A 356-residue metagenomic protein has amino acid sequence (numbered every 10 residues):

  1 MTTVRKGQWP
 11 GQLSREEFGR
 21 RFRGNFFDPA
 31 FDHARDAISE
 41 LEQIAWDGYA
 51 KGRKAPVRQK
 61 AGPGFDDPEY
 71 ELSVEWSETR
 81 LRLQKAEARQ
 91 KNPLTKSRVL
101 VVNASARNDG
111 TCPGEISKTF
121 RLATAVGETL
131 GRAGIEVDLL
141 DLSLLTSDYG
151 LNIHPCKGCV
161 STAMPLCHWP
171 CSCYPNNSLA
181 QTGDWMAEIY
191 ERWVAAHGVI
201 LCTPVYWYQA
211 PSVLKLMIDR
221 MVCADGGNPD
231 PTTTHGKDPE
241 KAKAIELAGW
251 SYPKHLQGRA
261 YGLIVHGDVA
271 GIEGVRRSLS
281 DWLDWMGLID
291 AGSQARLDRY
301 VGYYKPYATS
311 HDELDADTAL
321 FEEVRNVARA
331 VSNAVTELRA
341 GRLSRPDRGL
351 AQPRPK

Functional and structural regions predicted by a protein language model:
T2-S97, A104, F120, T124 (+2 more regions): Glycine-rich phosphate/pyrophosphate-binding loop and the adjoining helix
T3-G52, E75-R82, E87, S172-M286: Helix-loop-strand module that forms the ligand-binding subsite of alpha/beta enzymes
S97-I116: Short glycine-rich His-centered loop
V102-A104, L140, I264: Short hydrophobic segments within beta-strands
A106-R107, L144, D268: Short, glycine/serine-rich, charged loops/turns that create anion-binding and catalytic segments at active sites
L122-I135: A short, Lys/Arg-enriched amphipathic alpha-helix followed by its capping loop at the start of a domain
A133-T146: A short beta-strand-loop structural module common to alpha/beta enzyme folds
S143-C173: Charged, often glycine-rich, active-site loop that binds/positions anionic groups
